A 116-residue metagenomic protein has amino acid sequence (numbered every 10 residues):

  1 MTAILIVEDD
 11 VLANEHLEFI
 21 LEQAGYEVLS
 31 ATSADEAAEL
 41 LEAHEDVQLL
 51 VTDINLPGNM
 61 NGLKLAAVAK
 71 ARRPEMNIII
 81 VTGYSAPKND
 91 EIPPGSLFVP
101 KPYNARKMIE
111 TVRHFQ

Functional and structural regions predicted by a protein language model:
E8: Conserved acidic carboxylate
V11-L29: Two-component/phosphorelay signaling modules centered on CheY-like receiver
S30-L49: Acidic, metal-coordinating helix/loop segments flanking the phosphotransfer/catalytic sites of two-component signaling
S33, M60-L65: Acidic catalytic/metal-coordinating carboxylates
D53-I54: Active-site residues of response regulator receiver
L63-P74: Short amphipathic alpha-helix used as the core "switch/output" element in two-component signaling
V81-T82: Hydrophobic/aromatic residues positioned on beta-strands within the core alpha/beta folds
Y103-F115: C-terminal output helix
